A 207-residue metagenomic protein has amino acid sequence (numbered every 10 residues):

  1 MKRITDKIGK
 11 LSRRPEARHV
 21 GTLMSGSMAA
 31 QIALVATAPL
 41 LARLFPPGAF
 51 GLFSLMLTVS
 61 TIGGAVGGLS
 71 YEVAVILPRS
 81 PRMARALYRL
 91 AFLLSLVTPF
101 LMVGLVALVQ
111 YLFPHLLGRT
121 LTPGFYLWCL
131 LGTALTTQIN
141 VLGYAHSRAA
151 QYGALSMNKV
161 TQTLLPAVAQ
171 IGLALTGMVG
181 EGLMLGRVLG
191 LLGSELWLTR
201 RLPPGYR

Functional and structural regions predicted by a protein language model:
M1-A17: Short, Lys/Arg-rich, polar N-terminal cytosolic tail immediately upstream of the first transmembrane signal-anchor
K2-D6, E72-V75, V141-R148, Y152 (+2 more regions): C-terminal transmembrane helix end/exit motif
R13-A36, L40, F92-V97, Y126-L130 (+3 more regions): Hydrophobic faces of transmembrane alpha-helices in multi-pass small-molecule transporters and flippases across diverse
R14, A42-S54, P78-L90, F100-L130 (+2 more regions): Membrane-interface helix-capping segments at transmembrane helix termini in multi-pass transporters
R14-L69, V103-F113, T163-A167, I171 (+1 more regions): Signature of the first transmembrane helix
G64-M83, S147-R148: Helix-loop junctions and terminal segments of transmembrane helices in multi-pass membrane transport/translocation
P99-G104, C129-L142, A167-V168, L192-L196: Mid-bilayer segments of alpha-helical transmembrane spans in multi-pass integral membrane proteins that mediate
T122-L130, S156-P204: Hydrophobic alpha-helical transmembrane segments
